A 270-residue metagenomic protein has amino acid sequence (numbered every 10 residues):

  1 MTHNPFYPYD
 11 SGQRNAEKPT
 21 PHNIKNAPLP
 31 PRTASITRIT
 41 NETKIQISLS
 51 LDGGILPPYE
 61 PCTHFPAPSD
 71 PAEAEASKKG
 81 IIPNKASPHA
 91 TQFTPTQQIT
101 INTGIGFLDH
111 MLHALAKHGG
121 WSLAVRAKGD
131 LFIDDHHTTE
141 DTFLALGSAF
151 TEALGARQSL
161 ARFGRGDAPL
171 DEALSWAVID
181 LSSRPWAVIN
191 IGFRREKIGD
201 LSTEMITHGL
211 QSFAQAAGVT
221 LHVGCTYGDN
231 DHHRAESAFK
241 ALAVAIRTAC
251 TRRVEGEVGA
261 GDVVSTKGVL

Functional and structural regions predicted by a protein language model:
T2-L270: N-terminal intrinsically disordered, cationic/polar leader segments that include organellar targeting peptides
